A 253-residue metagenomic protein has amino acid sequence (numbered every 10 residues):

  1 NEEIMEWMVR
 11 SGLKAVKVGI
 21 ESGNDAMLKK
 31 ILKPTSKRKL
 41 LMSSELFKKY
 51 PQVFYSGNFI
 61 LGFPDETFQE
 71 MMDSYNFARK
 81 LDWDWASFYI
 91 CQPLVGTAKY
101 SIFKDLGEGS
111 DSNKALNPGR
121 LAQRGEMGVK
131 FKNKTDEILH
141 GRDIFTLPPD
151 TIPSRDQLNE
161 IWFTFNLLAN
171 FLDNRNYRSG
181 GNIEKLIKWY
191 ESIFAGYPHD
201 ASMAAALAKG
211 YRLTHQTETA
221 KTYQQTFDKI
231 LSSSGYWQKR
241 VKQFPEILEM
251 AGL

Functional and structural regions predicted by a protein language model:
N1-A195, T222-T226, S232: A structural motif corresponding to the C-terminal lobe/cap of the Radical SAM core domain
A86-S87, A201-S202, I230-Q243: Boundary/linker segments of alpha-helical solenoid repeat arrays
E249-L253: Intrinsically disordered, low-complexity, charge-biased linker/tail regions
